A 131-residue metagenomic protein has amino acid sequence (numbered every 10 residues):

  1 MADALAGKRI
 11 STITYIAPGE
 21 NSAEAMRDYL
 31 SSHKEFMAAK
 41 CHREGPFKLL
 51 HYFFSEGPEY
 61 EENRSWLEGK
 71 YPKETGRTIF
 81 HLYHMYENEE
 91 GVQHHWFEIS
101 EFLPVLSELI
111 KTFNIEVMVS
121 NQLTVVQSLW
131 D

Functional and structural regions predicted by a protein language model:
M1-H81, M85-E98, K111-D131: Short S/T/G/P-rich N-terminal loop/turn motif that feeds into the first structured element of a domain
